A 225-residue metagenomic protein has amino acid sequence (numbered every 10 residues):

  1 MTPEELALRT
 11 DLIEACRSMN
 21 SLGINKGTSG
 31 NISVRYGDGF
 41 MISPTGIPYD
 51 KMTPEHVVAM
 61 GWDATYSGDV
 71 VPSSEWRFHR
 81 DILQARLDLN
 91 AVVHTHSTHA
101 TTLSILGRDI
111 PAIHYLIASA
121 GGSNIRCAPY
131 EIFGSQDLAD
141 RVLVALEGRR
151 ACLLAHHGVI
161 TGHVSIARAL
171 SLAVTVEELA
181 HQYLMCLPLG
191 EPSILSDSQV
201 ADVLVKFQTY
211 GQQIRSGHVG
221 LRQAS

Functional and structural regions predicted by a protein language model:
M1-S225: Glycine-rich flexible loops
